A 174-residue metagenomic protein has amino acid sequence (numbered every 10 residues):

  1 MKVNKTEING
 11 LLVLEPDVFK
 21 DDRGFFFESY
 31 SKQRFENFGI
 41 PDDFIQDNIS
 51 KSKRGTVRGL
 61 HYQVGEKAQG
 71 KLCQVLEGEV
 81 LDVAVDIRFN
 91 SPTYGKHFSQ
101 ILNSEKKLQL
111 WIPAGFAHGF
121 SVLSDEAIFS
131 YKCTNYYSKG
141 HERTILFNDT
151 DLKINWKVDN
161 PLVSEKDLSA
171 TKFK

Functional and structural regions predicted by a protein language model:
M1-E105, S121, E126, Y131-K174: Non-catalytic, conserved peripheral segments adjacent to functional cores
L110, H118-L123: Short beta-strand His + acidic residue motifs that chelate non-heme Fe in jelly-roll/DSBH and cupin folds
